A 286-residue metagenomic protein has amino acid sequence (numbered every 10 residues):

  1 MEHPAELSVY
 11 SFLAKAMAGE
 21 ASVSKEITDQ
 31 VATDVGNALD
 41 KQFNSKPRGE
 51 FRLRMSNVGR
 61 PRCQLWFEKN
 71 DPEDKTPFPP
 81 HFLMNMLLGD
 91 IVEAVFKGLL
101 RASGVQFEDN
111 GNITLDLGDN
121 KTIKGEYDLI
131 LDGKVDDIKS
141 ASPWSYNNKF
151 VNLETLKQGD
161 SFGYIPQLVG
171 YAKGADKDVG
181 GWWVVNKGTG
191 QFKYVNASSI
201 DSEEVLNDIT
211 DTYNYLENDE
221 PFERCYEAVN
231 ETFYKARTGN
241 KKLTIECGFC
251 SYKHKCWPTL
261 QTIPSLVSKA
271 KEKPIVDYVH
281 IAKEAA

Functional and structural regions predicted by a protein language model:
M1-V135, S142-L153, A286: Metal-dependent nuclease catalytic cores that hydrolyze phosphodiester bonds in DNA/RNA, characterized by
S22-K25, Q158, G170, G174-A286: Metal-dependent nuclease catalytic regions and adjoining charged, substrate-binding loops involved in nucleic-acid end
E68-K69, K139, V185, K253: Structured loops at beta-to-helix junctions and adjacent beta-edge loops in soluble globular domains
I91, V95, K124, G163-G170 (+2 more regions): Short, well-structured alpha-helical interface segments that form or flank functional binding sites
I130, K134-I138, V179-V184: A structural signal for short, well-ordered beta-strand segments and their strand-loop junctions that often border
L153-I165: A short acidic, glycine-rich active-site loop that binds or catalyzes chemistry on phosphate/adenosine moieties
